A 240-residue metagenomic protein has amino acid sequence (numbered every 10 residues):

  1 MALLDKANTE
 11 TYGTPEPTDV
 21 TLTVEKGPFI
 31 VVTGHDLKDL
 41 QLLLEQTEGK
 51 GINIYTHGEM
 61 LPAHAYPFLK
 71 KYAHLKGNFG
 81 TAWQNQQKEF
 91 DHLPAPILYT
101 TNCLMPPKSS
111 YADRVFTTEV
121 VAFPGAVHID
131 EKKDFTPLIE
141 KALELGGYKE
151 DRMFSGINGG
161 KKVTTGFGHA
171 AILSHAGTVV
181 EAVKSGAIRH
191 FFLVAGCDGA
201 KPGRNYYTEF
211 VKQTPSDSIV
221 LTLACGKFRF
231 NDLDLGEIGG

Functional and structural regions predicted by a protein language model:
M1-G240: Metallocofactor- and cofactor-centric catalytic cores in central/energy metabolism, strongly enriched
